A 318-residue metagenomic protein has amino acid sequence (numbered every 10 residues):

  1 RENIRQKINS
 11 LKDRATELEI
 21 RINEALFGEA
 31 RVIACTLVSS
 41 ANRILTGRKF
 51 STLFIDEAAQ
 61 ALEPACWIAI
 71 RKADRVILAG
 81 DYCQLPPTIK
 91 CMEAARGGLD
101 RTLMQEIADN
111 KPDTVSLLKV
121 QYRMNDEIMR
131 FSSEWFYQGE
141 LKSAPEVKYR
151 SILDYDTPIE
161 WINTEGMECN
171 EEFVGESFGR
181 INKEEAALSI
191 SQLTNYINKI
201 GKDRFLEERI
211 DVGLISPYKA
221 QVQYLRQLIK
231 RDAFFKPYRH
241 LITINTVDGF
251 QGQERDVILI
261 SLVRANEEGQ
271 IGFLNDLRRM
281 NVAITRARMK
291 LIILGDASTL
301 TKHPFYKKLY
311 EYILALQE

Functional and structural regions predicted by a protein language model:
R1-T52: Conserved helicase NTPase catalytic core signature
E24, V38-E318: Conserved helicase motor core of SF1/SF2 NTP-dependent helicases
